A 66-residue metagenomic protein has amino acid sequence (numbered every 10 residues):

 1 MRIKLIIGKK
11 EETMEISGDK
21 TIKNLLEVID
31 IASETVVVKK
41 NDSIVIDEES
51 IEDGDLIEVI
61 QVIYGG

Functional and structural regions predicted by a protein language model:
M1-G65: Ubiquitin-like/PB1-type beta-grasp interaction modules and other compact soluble beta-rich domains
